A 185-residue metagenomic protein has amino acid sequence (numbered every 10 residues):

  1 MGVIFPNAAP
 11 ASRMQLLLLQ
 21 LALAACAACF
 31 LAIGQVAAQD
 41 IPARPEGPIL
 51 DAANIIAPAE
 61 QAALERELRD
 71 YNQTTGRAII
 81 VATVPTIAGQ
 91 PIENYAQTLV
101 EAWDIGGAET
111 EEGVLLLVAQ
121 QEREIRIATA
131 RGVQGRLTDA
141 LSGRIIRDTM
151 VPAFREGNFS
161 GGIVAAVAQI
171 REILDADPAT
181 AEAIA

Functional and structural regions predicted by a protein language model:
M1-L16: N-terminal secretory signal peptides that target proteins for export/translocation
F5-P6, Q35, A43: Intrinsic disorder/low-complexity segments, especially N-terminal tails and targeting/processing regions
L16-G34: Bacterial N-terminal signal peptides
A38-A185: Folded, non-transmembrane soluble domains that reside on the lumenal/extracytoplasmic side of membranes
